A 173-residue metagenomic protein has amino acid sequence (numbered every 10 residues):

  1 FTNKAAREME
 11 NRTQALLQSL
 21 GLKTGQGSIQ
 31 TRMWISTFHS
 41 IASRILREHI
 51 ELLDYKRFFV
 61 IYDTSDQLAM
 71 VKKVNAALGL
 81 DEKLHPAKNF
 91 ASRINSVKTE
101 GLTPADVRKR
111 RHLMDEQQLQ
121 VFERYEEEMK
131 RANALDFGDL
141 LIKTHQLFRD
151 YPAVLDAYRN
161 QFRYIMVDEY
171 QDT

Functional and structural regions predicted by a protein language model:
F1, A5-A6, W34, Y62-D66 (+1 more regions): Conserved helicase NTPase motor core
F1-R57, I61, A132, L155-D156 (+1 more regions): P-loop NTPase Walker
E8, H85-N89, A157: Alpha-helix N-cap and coil->helix boundary residues
M9, T13, I45, I61 (+5 more regions): Hydrophobic aliphatic residue packing
R12, L16-L20, R44, E48-L52 (+4 more regions): Conserved, well-folded catalytic cores of nucleic-acid-processing and energy-transducing macromolecular machines
I41, F90-R93, K143-T144, Q161: Short acidic/histidine-centered micro-motifs embedded in hydrophobic/aromatic stretches that mark compact functional
I45, I50, R57-F59, D63-D66 (+4 more regions): Solvent-exposed, flexible loop/coil residues
T64-M129, N133: Coupling/switch/interface segments within P-loop NTPase motor domains and analogous charged loops in nucleic-acid
